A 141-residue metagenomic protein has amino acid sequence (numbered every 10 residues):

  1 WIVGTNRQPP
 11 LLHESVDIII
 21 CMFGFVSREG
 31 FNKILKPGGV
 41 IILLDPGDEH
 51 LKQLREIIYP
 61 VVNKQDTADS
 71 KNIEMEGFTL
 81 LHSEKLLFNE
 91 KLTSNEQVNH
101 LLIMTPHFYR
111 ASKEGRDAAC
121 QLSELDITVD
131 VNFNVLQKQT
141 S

Functional and structural regions predicted by a protein language model:
G4-Q8, G24-F25: Conserved SAM/SAH-binding loop
R7-I19: A short acidic, Gly/Pro-enriched loop at the edge of an enzyme's catalytic core that lines a small-molecule cofactor
I18, F23-V26: Short catalytic micro-motifs in class I SAM-dependent methyltransferases
V26-I42: A short glycine-rich, Lys/Arg-flanked "PGG" loop and its adjoining helix->strand segment in the class I
V40-I73: Conserved class I S-adenosyl-L-methionine
V62-H100: Active-site capping/gating segments
L86-S141: Conserved Class I S-adenosyl-L-methionine
